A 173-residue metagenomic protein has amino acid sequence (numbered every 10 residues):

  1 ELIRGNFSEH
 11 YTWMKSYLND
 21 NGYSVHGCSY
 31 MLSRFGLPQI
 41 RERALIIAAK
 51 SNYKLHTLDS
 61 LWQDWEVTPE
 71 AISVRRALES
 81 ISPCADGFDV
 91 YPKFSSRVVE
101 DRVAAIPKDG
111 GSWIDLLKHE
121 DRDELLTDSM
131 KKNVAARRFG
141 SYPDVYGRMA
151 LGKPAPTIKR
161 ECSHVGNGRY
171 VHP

Functional and structural regions predicted by a protein language model:
E1-I40, A44-A48: Conserved Class I SAM-dependent methyltransferase catalytic core
G5-N6, H56-L58, R169-Y170: Short glycine-/acidic-enriched loop or helix-start segments at secondary-structure transitions that form or flank
S8-T12, I72, R76, G152: A structural signal for well-ordered alpha-helical segments within the folded catalytic domains of diverse enzymes
S8-T12, L61, P173: Short, glycine/charged-enriched secondary-structure capping and boundary segments
D20-Y23, Q39, A71, A150-K153 (+1 more regions): A generic structural signal for short, non-catalytic loop/turn and secondary-structure boundary residues
Y30, L78, I158-K159: Bulky hydrophobic/aromatic "packing anchor" residues in well-ordered structure
L37-F94: Flexible, glycine-/basic-rich loop-and-beta segments that form/coincide with the SAM-dependent methyltransferase
R97-P173: C-terminal target-recognition/interaction regions appended to catalytic cores
